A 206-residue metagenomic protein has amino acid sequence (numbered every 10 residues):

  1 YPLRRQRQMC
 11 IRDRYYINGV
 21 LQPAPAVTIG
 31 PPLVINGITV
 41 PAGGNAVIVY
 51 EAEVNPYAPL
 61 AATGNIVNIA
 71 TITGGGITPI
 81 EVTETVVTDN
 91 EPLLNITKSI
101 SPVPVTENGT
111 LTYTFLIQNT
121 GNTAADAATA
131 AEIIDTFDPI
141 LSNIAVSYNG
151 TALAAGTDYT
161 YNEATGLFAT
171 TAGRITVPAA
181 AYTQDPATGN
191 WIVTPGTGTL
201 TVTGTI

Functional and structural regions predicted by a protein language model:
R5-Q8, R12-I206: Exported/extracytosolic protein signature
